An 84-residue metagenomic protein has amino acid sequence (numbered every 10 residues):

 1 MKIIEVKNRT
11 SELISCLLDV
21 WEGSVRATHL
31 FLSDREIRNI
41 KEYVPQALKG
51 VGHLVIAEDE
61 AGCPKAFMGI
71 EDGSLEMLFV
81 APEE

Functional and structural regions predicted by a protein language model:
M1-D19: A short beta-loop-alpha structural element at the N-terminal edge of CoA-dependent acyl/N-acetyltransferase catalytic
R9-E12, K49, I70: Alpha-helical structural elements of signaling/regulatory helical domains
D19-P45: Conserved GNAT-fold acetyl-CoA-binding loop/helix
P45-I56, S74: A short helix-loop-beta-strand connector motif used in the catalytic cores of GNAT acetyltransferases and, in some
I56, G62-F79: Conserved beta-strand in the GNAT
A81-E83: Active-site acidic-Proline motif in GNAT/NAT acetyltransferases
